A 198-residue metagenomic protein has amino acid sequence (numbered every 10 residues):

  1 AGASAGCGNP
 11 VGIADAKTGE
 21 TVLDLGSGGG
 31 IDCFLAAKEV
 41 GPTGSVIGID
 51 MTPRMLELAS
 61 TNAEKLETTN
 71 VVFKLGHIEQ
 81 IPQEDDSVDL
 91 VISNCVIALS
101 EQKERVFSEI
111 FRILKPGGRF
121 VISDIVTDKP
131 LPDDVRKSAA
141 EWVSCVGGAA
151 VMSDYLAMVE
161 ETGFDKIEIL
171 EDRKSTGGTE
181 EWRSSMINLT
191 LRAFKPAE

Functional and structural regions predicted by a protein language model:
A1-L23, N62, V135, W182: Class I SAM-dependent transferase core
T18-Q80: Class I SAM-dependent methyltransferase SAM/SAH-binding core
V22, V91-I92: Hydrophobic beta-strand segment of the Class I
E104-R119: A short glycine-rich, Lys/Arg-flanked "PGG" loop and its adjoining helix->strand segment in the class I
T127-V146: Short, glycine-/aromatic-enriched active-site segment of Class I SAM-dependent methyltransferases
G148-G163: Short alpha-helix
D165, D172, T176-E198: Core SAM-dependent methyltransferase catalytic element
